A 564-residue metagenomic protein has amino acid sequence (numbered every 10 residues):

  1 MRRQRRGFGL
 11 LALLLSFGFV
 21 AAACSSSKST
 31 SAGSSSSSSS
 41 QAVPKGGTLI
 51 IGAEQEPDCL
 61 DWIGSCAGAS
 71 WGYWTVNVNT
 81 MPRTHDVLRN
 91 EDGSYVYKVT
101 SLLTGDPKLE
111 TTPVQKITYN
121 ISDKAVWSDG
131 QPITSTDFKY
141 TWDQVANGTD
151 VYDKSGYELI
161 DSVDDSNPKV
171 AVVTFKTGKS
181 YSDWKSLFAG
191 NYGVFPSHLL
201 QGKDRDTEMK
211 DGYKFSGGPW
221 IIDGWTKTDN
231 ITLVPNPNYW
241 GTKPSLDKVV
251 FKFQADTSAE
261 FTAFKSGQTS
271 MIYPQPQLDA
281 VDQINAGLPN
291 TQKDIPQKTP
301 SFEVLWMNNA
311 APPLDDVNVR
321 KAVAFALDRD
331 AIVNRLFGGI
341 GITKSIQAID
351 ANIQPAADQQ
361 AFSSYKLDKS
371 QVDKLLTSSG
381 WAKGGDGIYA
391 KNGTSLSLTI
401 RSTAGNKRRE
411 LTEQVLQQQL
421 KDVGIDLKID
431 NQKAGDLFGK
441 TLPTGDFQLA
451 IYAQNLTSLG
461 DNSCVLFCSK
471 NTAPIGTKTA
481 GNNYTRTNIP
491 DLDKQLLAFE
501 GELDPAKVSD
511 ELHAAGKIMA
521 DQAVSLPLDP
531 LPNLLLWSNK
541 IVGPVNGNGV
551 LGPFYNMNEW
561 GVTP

Functional and structural regions predicted by a protein language model:
S25-S34: Bacterial lipoprotein signal-peptidase II cleavage site
P44, N120, K154-G202: Surface-exposed binding/hinge segments that line and control ligand-binding clefts or catalytic entry sites
I50, T134-T141, V170-T174, G218-P219 (+5 more regions): Alpha-helical secondary-structure segments
G52-T112, F215-S216: N-terminal lobe/hinge region of extracytoplasmic solute-binding protein
S70, V78-N79, L88-D92, A189-P244 (+3 more regions): Gly/Pro-rich hinge or "lid" segments in bacterial periplasmic/extracellular proteins
Y97, G105-V151, V172-T174, E260-A263 (+1 more regions): Aromatic- and charge-enriched surface segment that lines or borders ligand/interaction sites
V145, D153, S162-S166, D223-P237 (+5 more regions): Extracellular/periplasmic solute-recognition and catalytic clefts
T226-N230, P235, A326-D358, Q371-D373 (+2 more regions): Detector for C-terminal structural segments
